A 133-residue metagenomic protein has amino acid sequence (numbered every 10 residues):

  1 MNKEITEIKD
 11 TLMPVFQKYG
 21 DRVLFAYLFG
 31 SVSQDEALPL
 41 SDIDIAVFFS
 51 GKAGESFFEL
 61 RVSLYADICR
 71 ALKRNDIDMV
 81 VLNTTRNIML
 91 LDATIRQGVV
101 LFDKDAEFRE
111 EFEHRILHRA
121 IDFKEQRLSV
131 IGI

Functional and structural regions predicted by a protein language model:
M1-F25, Q34-D35, K52-I133: Catalytic core of pol beta-like nucleotidyltransferases
F29-I43: Short edge beta-strands and adjacent turn/loop segments
I43-I45, M79: Generic detector of well-ordered alpha-helical packing
A46-S50: Short hydrophobic/aromatic beta-strand micro-patches that form the beta-sheet surface supporting nucleotide- or nucleic
